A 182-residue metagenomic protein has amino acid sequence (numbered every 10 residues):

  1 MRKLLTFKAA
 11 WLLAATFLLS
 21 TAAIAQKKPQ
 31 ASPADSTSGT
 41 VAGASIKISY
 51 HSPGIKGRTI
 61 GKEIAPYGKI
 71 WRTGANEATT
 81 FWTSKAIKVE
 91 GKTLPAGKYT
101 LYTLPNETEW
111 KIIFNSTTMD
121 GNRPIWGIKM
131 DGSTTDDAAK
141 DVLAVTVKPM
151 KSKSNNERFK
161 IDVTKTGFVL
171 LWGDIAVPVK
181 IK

Functional and structural regions predicted by a protein language model:
M1, F7, G61, K88-E90: Alpha-helical interaction segments
M1-K27: Bacterial Sec-dependent N-terminal signal peptides
A9-A10, P33, F81: Short hydrophobic "helix-edge" motifs at membrane interfaces and signal-peptide entry regions
T16-L18, K92, I161: Generic structural signal for beta-strand residues in well-ordered domains
L19-T21, P95, T164: Generic detector of short, well-ordered, non-transmembrane alpha-helical segments enriched in hydrophobic residues
Q26-K69, T118-K182: Primarily secretory-pathway and cell-envelope proteins
T73-G121: Mid-length scaffold segments of soluble, non-membrane domains
